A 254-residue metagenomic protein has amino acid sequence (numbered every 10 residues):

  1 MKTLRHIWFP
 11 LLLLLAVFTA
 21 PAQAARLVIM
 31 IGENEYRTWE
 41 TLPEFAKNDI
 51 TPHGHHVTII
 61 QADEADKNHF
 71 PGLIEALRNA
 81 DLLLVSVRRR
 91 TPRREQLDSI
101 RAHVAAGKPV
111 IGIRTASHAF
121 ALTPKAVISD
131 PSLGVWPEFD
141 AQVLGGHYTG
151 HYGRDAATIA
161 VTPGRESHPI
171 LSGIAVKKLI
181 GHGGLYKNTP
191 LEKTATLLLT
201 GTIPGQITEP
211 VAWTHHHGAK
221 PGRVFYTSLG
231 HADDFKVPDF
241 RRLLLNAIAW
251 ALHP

Functional and structural regions predicted by a protein language model:
M1-H6: Positively charged n-region of N-terminal signal peptides that target proteins for export
W8-T19: Bacterial N-terminal signal peptides
A24-R26, I31, T41, N48 (+5 more regions): Extracellular ligand-binding/catalytic regions of CAZymes and related secreted enzymes and adhesion modules
R26-I29, N34-A119: Helical hinge/lid and interdomain linker segments adjacent to catalytic or ligand-binding clefts that mediate domain
M30, R89-P169: A glycine-rich, often tryptophan-bearing local segment used as a flexible ligand/cofactor-contacting loop or short
T51, H56, N79, G146-K220: Catalytic beta-strand/loop cores that center a nucleophilic Ser/Cys/Thr and support acyl-enzyme chemistry
I59, V110, L197, V224-Y226: Conserved beta-strand scaffold positions in the cores of enzyme catalytic domains, especially in NTP/NDP-utilizing
V135, F139-L144, Y148, K178-A195 (+1 more regions): Oxidoreductase and adenylate-handling cofactor-binding alpha/beta cores
